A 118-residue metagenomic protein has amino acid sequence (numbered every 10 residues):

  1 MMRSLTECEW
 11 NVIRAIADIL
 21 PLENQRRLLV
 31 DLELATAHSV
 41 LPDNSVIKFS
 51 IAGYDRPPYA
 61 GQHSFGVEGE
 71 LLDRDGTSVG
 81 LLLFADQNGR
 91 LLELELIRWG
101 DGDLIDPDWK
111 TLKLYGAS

Functional and structural regions predicted by a protein language model:
M1-V67, S78, L91, I105-S118: N-terminal domain-onset segments
V67-D73: Short beta-strand segments that buttress and anchor functional surface loops
G80-F84: Short, surface-exposed charged micro-motifs
A85-G89: Short acidic-glycine loop/turn motifs at beta-strand connectors
L94-L104: Short, solvent-exposed aromatic-acidic interface loops
